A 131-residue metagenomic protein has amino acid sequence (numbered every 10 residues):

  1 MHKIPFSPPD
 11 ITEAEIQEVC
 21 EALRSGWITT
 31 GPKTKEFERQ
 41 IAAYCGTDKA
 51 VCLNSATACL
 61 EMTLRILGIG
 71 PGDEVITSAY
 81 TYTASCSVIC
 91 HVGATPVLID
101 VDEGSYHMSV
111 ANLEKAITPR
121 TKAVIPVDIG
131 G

Functional and structural regions predicted by a protein language model:
M1-I28, P32: N-terminal "arm"/small-domain region of PLP-dependent enzymes with the aminotransferase-like
I11, P32, E36, N54-S55 (+2 more regions): Short beta->alpha linker loops
E13, K35, H107-V110: Structural motif corresponding to alpha-helix initiation and N-cap regions
E15-E18, F37, A84: Hydrophobic alpha-helical segments typical of transmembrane helices and their membrane-interface/capping positions
W27-E74, V88-V92, V97-D100: Phosphate-binding glycine-rich loop
R65-I129: PLP-dependent aminotransferase-like
